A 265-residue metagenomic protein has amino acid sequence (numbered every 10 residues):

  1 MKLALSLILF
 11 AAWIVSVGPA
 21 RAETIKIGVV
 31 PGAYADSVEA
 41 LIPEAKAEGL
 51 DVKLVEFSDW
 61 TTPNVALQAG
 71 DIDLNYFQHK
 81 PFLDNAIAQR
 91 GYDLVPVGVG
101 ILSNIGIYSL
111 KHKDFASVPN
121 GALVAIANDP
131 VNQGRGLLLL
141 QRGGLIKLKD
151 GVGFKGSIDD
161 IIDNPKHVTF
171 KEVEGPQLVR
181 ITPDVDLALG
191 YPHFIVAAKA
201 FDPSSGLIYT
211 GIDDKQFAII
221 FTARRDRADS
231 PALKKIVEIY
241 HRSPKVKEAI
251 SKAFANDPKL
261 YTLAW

Functional and structural regions predicted by a protein language model:
E23-G32, L50-E56, L123-V124: Short, well-ordered beta-strand elements
G32, E56-W60, G70, L74-D84 (+4 more regions): Beta->alpha turn/N-cap motifs
L54-V65, V152-R180: Short helix-initiation/N-cap motifs at beta->coil->alpha
W60-Y92, G106-Y108, K113, G136 (+1 more regions): Pocket-flanking alpha-helical
N85-V97, K111-H112, D184, L189 (+1 more regions): Ligand-binding "clamshell"
V97-K147, K247: A conserved helix-loop-strand patch within extracytoplasmic ligand-binding domains of the periplasmic binding
N104-F115, F217-A232: A bilobed periplasmic-binding-protein/Venus flytrap-type ligand-binding module shared by bacterial periplasmic
N132-Q141, Y240-Y261: Periplasmic-binding protein-like
